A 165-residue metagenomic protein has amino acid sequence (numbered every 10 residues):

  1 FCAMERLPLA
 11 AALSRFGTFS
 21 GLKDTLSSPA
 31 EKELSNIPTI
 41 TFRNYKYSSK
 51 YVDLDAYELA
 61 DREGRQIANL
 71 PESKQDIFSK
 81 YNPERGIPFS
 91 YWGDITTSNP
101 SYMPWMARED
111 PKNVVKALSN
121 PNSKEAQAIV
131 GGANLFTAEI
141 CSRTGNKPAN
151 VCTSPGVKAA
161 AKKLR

Functional and structural regions predicted by a protein language model:
F1-M4: Core segments of small alpha/beta cavity-forming domains
R6-P8, S14-R165: Non-globular targeting/processing and membrane-anchoring segments
